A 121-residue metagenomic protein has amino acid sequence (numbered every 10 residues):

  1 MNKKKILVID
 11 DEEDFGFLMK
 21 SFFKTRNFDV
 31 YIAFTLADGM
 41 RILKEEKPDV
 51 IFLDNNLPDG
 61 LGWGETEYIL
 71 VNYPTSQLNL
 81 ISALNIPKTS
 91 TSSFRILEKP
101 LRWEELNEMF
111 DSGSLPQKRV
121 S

Functional and structural regions predicted by a protein language model:
E13-Y31: Two-component/phosphorelay signaling modules centered on CheY-like receiver
I32-V50: Acidic, metal-coordinating helix/loop segments flanking the phosphotransfer/catalytic sites of two-component signaling
T35, L61-G64: Acidic catalytic/metal-coordinating carboxylates
R41, W63-P74: Short amphipathic alpha-helix used as the core "switch/output" element in two-component signaling
D54: Active-site residues of response regulator receiver
P58: The feature encodes the CheY-like receiver
I81-S82: Hydrophobic/aromatic residues positioned on beta-strands within the core alpha/beta folds
L101-S121: C-terminal output helix
